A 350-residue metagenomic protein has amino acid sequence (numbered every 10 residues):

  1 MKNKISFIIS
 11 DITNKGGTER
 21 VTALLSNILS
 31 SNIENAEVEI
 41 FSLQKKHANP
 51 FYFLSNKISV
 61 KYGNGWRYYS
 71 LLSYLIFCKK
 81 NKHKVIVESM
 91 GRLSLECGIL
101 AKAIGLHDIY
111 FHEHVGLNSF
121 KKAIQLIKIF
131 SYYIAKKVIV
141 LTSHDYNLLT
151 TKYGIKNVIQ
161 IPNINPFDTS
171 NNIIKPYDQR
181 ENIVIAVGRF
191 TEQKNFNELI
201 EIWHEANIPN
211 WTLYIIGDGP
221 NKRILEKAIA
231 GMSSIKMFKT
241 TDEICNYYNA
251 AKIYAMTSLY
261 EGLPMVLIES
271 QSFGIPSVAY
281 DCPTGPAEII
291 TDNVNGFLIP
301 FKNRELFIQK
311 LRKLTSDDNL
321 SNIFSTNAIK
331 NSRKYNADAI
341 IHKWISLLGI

Functional and structural regions predicted by a protein language model:
F7-Y68, G219: N-terminal strand-loop element at the rim of the active site of nucleotide-sugar-dependent glycosyltransferases
G16-L24, N182, A186-E205, P220-E226 (+1 more regions): A conserved mid-protein helix/loop that constitutes part of the nucleotide-sugar donor-binding site
E88-L95, E113: Short His-centered aromatic/hydrophobic patch
I134-N171: Donor nucleotide-sugar binding/catalytic pocket of nucleotide-sugar-dependent glycosyltransferases
N221, S233-T241, Y247, F297-L298: Active-site donor-binding acidic/aromatic loop of nucleotide-activated sugar and phosphosugar transferases involved
L259: Aromatic "clamp/platform" in nucleotide-sugar-dependent glycosyltransferases that forms part of the donor/acceptor
P276-Y280: Short hydrophobic beta-strand element within catalytic cores of glycosyltransferases and related nucleotide-activated
T291-N293, F297-R304, R312-D318: Conserved acidic donor-binding segment of nucleotide-sugar-dependent glycosyltransferases
